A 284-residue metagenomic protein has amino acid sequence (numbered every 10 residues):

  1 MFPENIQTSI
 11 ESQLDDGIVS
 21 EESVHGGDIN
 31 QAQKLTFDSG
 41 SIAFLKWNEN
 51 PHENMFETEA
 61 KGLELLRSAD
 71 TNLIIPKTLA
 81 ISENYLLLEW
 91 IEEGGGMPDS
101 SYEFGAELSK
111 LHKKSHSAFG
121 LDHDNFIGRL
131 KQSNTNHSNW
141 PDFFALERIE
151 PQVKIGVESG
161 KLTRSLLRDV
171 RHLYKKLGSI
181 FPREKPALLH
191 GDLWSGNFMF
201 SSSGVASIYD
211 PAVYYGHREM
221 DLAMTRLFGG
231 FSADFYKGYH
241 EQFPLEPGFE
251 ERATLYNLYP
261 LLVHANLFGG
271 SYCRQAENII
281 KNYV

Functional and structural regions predicted by a protein language model:
F2-S12, H116-L188, S201: An alpha-helical support segment within catalytic cores of ATP-dependent transferases
D15-E22: Conserved N-terminal boundary motif of the eukaryotic protein kinase catalytic domain
E22-D142: ATP-binding pocket architecture of kinase catalytic cores
F56, S101-F104, L166-V170, A276: Hydrophobic packing residues in well-ordered alpha-helices of helical domains and bundles
S100, A233, V284: Phosphate/dinucleotide-binding and metal-coordinating scaffold of catalytic cores in nucleotide-dependent enzymes
S133-A145, K154, K185-L188, S195 (+2 more regions): Active-site Asp-x-Gly
T254-L262: Hydrophobic alpha-helical segments that form the core of small-molecule binding pockets and/or dimer interfaces
H264-V284: ATP/Mg2+ or Mg2+-diphosphate-binding catalytic cores that bind nucleotide phosphates or diphosphates via glycine-rich
